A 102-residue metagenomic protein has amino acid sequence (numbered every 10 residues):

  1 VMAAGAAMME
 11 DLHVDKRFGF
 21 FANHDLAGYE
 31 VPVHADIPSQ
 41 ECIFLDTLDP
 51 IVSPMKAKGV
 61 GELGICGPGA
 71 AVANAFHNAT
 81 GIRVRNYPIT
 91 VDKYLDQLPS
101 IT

Functional and structural regions predicted by a protein language model:
V1-T102: C-terminal catalytic domains of large/alpha subunits in multi-subunit enzymes
